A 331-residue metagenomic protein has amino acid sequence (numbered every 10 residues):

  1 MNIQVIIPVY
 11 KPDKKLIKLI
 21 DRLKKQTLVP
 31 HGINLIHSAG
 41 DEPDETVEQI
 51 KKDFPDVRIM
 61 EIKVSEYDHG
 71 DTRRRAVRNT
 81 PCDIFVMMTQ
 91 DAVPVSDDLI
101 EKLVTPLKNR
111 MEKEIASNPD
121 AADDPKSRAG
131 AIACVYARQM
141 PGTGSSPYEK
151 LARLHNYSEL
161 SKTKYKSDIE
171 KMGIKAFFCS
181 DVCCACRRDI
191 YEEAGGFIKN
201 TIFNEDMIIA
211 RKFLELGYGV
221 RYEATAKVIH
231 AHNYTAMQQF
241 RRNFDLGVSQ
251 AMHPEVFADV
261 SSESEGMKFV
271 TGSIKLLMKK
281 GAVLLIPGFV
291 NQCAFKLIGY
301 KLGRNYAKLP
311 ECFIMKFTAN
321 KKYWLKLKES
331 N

Functional and structural regions predicted by a protein language model:
P12-K25: Short, well-formed alpha-helical segments that are part of the catalytic scaffolds of diverse glycosyltransferases
H31-D41, M60-I62: Short beta-strand/loop segment that forms part of the nucleotide-sugar
K63-T80: Glycine-rich, basic loop-to-helix element that forms the pyrophosphate-binding segment of sugar-nucleotide handling
F85: Short aromatic/hydrophobic "clamp" motif used to bind/position activated sugar donors
D98-E149: Conserved donor NDP-sugar-binding/catalytic core segment of glycosyltransferases
K166-C186, I202: A recurrent flexible, glycine/aromatic-enriched loop bordering the glycosyltransferase active site that acts as
I202-I209: Acidic donor-binding loop at a coil-to-helix junction in glycosyltransferase catalytic cores that engages
V220, A226-I298: Active-site-adjacent helix/loop segment of glycosyltransferases that harbors family-specific signature motifs
